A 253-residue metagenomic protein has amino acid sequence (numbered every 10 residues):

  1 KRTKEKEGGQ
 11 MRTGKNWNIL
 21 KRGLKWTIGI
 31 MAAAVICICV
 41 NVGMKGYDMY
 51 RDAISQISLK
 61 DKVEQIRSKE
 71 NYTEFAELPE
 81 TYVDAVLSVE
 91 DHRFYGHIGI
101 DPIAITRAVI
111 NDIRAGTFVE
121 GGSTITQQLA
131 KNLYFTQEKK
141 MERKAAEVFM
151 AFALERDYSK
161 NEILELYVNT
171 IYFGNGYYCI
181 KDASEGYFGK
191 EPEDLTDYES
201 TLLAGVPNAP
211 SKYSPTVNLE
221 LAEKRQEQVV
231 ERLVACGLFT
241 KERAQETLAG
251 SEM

Functional and structural regions predicted by a protein language model:
R2-M253: Juxtamembrane regions of bacterial inner-membrane/periplasmic proteins, predominantly the peptidoglycan biogenesis
